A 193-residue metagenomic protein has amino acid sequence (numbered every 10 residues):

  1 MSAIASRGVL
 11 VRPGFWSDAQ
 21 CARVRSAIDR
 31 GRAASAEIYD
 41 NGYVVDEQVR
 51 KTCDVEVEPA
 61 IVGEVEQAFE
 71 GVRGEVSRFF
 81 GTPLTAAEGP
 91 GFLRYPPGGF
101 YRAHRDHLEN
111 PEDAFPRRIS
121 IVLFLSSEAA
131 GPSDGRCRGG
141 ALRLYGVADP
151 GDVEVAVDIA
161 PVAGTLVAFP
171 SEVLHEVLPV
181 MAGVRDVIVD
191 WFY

Functional and structural regions predicted by a protein language model:
M1-A168, E172-Y193: Fe(II)/2-oxoglutarate oxygenase catalytic core
